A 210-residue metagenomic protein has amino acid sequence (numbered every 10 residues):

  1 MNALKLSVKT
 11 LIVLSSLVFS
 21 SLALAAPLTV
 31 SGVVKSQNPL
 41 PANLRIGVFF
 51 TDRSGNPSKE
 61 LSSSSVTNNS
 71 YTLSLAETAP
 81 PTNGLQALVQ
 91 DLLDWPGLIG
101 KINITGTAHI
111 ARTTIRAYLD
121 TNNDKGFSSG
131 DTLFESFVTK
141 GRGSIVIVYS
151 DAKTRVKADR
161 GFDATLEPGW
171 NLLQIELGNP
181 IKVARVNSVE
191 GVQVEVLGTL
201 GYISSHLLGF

Functional and structural regions predicted by a protein language model:
N2-L11: Bacterial N-terminal signal peptides that target proteins for export
L28-N38: A short, amphipathic beta-strand motif
G32, G55, S62-A79: Glycine-centered loop-to-beta-strand initiation motif
Q37-S54: Short, ordered, surface-exposed loop/turn motifs in non-cytosolic proteins
S74-L88, Y149-D151: Short Pro-Gly-centered beta-turn/loop motif in secreted/extracellular proteins
D120-T132: Acidic, glycine-anchored loop motifs typical of Ca2+
